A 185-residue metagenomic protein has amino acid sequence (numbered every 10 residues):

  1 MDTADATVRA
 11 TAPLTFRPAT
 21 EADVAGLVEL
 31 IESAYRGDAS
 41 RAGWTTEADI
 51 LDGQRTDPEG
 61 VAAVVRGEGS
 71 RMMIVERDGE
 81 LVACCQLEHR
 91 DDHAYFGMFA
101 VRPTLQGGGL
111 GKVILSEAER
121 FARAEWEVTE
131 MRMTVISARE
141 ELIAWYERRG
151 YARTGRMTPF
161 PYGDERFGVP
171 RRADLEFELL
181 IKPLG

Functional and structural regions predicted by a protein language model:
M1-A25, E178, P183-G185: Conserved N-terminal entry element of GNAT/NAT acetyltransferase domains
E32-V61: Conserved GNAT-fold acetyl-CoA-binding loop/helix
R55-I74, A173-E176: A short helix-loop-beta-strand connector motif used in the catalytic cores of GNAT acetyltransferases and, in some
V64, T129-A144, R148-G185: C-terminal "cap" of GNAT-fold acetyltransferases
I74, E80-E88, Y95-A100: Conserved beta-strand in the GNAT
H89, R102-G108, S137-A138: Active-site acidic-Proline motif in GNAT/NAT acetyltransferases
V101, G107-R120, A144, R148: Conserved acetyl-CoA-binding loop-helix of GNAT-fold acetyltransferases
V113-E130, A152: Conserved acyl-CoA
